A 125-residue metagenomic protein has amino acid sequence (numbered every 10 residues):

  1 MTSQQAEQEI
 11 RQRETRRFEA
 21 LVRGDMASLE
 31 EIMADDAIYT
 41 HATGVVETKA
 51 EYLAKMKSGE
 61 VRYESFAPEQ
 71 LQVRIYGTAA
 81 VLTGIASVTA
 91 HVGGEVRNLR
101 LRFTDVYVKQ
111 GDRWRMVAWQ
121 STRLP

Functional and structural regions predicted by a protein language model:
M1-P125: A beta-strand edge to alpha-helix "cap/lid" segment located at domain peripheries
